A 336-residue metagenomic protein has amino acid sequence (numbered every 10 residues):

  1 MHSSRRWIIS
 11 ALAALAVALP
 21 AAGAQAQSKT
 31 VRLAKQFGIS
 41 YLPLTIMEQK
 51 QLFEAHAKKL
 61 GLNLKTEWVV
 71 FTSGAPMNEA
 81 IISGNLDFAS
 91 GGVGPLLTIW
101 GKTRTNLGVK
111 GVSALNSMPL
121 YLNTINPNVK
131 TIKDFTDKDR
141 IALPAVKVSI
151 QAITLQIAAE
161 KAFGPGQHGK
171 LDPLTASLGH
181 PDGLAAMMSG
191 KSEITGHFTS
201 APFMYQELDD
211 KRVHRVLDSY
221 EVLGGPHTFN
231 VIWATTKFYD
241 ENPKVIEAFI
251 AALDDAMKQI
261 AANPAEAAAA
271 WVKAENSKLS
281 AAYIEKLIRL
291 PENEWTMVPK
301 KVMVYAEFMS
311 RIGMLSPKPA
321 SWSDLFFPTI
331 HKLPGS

Functional and structural regions predicted by a protein language model:
M1-A11: Bacterial N-terminal signal peptides that target proteins for export
S10-P20: Bacterial N-terminal signal peptides
A21-A26: Signal peptide processing junction and immediate N-terminal pro/mature segment of secreted/exported proteins
Q27-H168, D172-S177, K191, T195-A201 (+1 more regions): Short, glycine-/small- and polar/acidic-enriched structural segments that line small-molecule recognition paths
A55, A75, E79, S83 (+11 more regions): Solvent-exposed, polar/charged alpha-helical surfaces in well-ordered, non-transmembrane soluble domains, broadly
P181-V272: Pocket-lining segment of extracytoplasmic ligand-binding domains
Y239-S316: Secondary-structure end/capping motifs
M309-S336: Conserved C-terminal helix/tail region of periplasmic/extracytoplasmic solute-binding proteins
